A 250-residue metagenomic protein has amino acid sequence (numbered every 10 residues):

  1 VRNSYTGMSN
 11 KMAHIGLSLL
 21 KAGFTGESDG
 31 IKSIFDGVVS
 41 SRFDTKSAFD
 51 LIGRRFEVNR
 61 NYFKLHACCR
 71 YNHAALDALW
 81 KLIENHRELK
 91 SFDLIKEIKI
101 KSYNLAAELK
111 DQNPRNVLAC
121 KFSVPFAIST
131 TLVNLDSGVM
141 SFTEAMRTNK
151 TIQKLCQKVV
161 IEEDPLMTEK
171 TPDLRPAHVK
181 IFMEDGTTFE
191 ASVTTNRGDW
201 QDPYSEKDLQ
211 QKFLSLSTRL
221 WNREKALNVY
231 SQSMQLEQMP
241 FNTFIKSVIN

Functional and structural regions predicted by a protein language model:
V1-K11, S18-N250: Terminal-appendage/accessory-domain detector
